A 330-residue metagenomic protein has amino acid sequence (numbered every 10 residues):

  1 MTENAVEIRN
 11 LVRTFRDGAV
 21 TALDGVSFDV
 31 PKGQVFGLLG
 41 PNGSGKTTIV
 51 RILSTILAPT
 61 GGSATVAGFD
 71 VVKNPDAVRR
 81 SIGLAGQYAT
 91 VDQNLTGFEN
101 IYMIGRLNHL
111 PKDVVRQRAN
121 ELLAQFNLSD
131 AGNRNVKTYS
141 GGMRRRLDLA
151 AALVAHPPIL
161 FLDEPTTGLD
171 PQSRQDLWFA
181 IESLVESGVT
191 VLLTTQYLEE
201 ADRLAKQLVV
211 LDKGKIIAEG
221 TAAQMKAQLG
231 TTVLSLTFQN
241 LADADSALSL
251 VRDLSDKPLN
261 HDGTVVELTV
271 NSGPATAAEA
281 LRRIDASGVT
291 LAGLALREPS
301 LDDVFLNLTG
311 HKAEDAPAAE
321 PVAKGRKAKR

Functional and structural regions predicted by a protein language model:
M1-T14, H311-R330: ABC-family P-loop ATPase nucleotide-binding domain
E3-V6, R13-D212, I217-A218: ABC transporter nucleotide-binding domains
R13, F28, L236-F238, L268-V270 (+1 more regions): Preference for bulky hydrophobic residues occupying beta-strand positions in well-ordered beta-sheet regions
F179-N271: ABC transporter nucleotide-binding domain
L259-D262, T290-R297: Conserved short beta-strand edge segments in small beta-sheet-based binding/regulatory domains
T264-N271, R297-N307: Short proline/glycine- and acidic-rich turn/helix-capping motifs at secondary-structure junctions
A277-T290: Extended Gly/Ser/Thr-rich low-complexity repeat segments, especially those forming or decorating extracellular
